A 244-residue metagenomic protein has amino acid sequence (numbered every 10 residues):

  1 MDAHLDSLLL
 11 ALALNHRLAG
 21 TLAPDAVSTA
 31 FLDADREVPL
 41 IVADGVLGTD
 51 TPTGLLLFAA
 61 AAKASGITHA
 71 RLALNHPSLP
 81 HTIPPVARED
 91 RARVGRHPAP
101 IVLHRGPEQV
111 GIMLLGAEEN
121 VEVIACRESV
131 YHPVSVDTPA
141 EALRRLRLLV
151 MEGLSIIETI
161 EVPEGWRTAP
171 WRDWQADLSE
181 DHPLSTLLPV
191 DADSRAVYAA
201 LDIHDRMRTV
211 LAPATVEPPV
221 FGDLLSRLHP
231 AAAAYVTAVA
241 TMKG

Functional and structural regions predicted by a protein language model:
M1-A11, G20, G48-T51, H132-L149 (+4 more regions): Intrinsic-disorder-associated interaction segments
M1-G111: N-terminal intrinsically disordered, low-complexity regulatory tails that precede a folded domain
D2, D6, D25, D33-D35 (+13 more regions): Acidic-enriched, low-complexity/disordered segments with a strong bias for Aspartate over Glutamate
L12, V27, F31, F58 (+10 more regions): Extended hydrophobic/Leu-rich segments
T21, T29, T49-T53, T68 (+9 more regions): Residue-identity detector for threonine
R91-Q175: Long amphipathic alpha-helical segments with strong coiled-coil/leucine-zipper propensity
T168-G244: Alpha-helical oligomerization segments
